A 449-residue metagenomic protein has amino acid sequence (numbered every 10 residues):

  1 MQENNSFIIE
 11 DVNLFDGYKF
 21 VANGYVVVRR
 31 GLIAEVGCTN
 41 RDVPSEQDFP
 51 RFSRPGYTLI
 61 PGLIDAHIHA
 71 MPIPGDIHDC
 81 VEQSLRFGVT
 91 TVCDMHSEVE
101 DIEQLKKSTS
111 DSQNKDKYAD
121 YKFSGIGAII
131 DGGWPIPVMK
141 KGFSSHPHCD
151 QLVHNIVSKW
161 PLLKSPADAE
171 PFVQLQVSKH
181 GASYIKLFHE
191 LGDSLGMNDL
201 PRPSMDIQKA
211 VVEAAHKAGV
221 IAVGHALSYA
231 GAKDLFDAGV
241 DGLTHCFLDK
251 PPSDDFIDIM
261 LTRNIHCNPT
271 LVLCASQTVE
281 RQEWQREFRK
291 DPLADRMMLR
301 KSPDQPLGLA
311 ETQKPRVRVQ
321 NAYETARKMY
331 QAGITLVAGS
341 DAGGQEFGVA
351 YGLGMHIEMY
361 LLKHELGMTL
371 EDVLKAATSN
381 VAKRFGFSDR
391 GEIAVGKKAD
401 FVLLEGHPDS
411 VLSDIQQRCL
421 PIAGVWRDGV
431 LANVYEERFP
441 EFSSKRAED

Functional and structural regions predicted by a protein language model:
M1-P44, P408-S413, V430: N-terminal metal-binding scaffold of metallo-dependent hydrolase/deaminase domains
F7-E10, V43-H78, E82-R86, T90: Replace "His-x-His-based motif
P61-P72, A215, I221-L227, L243: Histidine-centered catalytic micro-motifs
P74-I77, A232-G239, L273-P292, S340-L361 (+1 more regions): Histidine/acidic-residue-rich catalytic or RNA/ligand-binding cores of hydrolases and nuclease-related proteins
H78-L195, D199-A218, F256-D258, T262-M297: Divalent-metal coordination cores built from histidine and acidic residues
G181, F236-L243, L261-H266, G333-T335 (+1 more regions): Glycine-enriched alpha-helix->loop->beta-strand junction motifs that scaffold or abut catalytic
Q305-T312, V319-G406: His/Asp/Glu-enriched, well-ordered alpha-helical/loop segment that forms or immediately abuts the divalent-metal
L362, S379, V395-K445: C-terminal cap of metal-dependent C-N hydrolases
